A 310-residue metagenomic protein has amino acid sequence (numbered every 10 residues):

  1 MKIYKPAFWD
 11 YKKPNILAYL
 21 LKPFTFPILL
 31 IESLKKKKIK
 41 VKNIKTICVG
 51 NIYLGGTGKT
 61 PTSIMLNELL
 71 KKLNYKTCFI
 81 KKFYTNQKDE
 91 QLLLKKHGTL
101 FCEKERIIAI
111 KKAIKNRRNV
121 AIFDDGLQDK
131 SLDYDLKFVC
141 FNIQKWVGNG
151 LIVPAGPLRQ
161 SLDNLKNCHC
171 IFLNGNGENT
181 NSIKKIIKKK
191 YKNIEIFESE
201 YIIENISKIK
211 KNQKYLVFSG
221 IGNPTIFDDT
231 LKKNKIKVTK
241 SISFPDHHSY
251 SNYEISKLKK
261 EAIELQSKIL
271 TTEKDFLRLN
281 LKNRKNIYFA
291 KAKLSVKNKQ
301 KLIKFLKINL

Functional and structural regions predicted by a protein language model:
K2-K45: A transmembrane-helix-recognition feature enriched in membrane-embedded lipid enzymes and envelope glyco-/phospholipid
P27, T60, L94, D124 (+3 more regions): Residue-level signal for inorganic ion chemistry
S33-N86: Walker A (P-loop) phosphate-binding motif
T85-K190: Phosphate/Mg2+-binding loops and adjacent switch elements in nucleotide/diphosphate-handling enzyme cores
K137-F141, L165-G175, K188-I203, S207-N212 (+3 more regions): Conserved beta-strand/loop subsegment of P-loop NTPase cores
C170-N179, S199-E204, F218-N223, F244-Y250 (+2 more regions): G-domain G4 guanine-recognition motif of GTPases
I209-N252: Redox- and metal-dependent alpha/beta enzyme cores, enriched for Fe-S-associated oxidoreductases and cofactor-handling
P245-S249, K285-L310: Short, flexible loop segments at boundaries between secondary-structure elements
